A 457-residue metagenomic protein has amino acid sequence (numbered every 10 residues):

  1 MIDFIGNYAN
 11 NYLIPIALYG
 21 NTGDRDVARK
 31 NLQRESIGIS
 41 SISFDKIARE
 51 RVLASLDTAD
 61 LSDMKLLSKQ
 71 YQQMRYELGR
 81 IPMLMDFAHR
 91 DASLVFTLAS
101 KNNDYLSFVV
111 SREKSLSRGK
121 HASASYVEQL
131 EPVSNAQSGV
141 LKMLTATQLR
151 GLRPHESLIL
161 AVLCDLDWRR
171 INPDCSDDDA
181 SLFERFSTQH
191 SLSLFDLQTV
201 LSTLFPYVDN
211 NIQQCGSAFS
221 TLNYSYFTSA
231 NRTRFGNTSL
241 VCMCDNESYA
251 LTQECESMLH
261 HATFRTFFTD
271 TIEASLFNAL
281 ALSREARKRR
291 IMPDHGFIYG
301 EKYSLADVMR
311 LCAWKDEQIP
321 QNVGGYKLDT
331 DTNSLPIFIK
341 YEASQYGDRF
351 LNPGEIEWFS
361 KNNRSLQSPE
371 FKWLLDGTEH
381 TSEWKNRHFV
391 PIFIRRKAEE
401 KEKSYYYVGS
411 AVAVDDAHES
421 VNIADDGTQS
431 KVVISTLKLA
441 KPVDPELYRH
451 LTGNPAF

Functional and structural regions predicted by a protein language model:
M1-I14: SF2 helicase/translocase ATPase core recognition
F4, I16-G20, S410: Alpha-helical scaffold elements adjacent to nucleotide-binding pockets in ATP/GTP-utilizing enzyme cores
F4-N7, K340-E342, R395, K438-A440: Structured loops at beta-to-helix junctions and adjacent beta-edge loops in soluble globular domains
N11-L163: Long, largely alpha-helical accessory region at the distal end of helicase-like NTP-driven motors
R80, S93-V95, L152, L166-D177 (+3 more regions): Short, surface-exposed beta-strand/loop "edge" segments at domain boundaries and coil↔beta transitions
H121-R310, W314: C-terminal accessory/interaction regions of large nucleic acid-associated machines
V140-A146, P293-S404: Acidic, glycine-rich low-complexity segments with interspersed aromatic residues
E399-F457: Compact mixed alphabeta submodule
